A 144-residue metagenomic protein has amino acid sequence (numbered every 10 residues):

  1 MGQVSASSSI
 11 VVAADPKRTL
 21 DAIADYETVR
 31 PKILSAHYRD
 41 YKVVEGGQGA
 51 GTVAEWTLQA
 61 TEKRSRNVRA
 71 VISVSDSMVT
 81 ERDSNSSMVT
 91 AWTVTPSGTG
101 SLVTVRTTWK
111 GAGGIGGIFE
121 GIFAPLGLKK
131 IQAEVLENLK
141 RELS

Functional and structural regions predicted by a protein language model:
M1-E45: Hydrophobic ligand-binding cavity/cleft-lining segments
V4-S5, A14, V79, E120-A124: Residue-level detector of alpha-helix boundaries and kinks
S9, L20, T61, I122-P125 (+1 more regions): A generic helix-loop boundary/linker signal
V11, I72-S73, T93-T95: Well-ordered beta-strand positions
V12-A14, A60-E62, W109-G113: Beta-strand elements of well-folded, non-transmembrane domains
D40-V89, L102, E134-S144: Glycine-rich portal/gate segments that line the openings of hydrophobic small-molecule binding cavities
R82-E134, L139: Beta-strand/loop substructures that line and gate deep hydrophobic ligand-binding cavities in soluble
